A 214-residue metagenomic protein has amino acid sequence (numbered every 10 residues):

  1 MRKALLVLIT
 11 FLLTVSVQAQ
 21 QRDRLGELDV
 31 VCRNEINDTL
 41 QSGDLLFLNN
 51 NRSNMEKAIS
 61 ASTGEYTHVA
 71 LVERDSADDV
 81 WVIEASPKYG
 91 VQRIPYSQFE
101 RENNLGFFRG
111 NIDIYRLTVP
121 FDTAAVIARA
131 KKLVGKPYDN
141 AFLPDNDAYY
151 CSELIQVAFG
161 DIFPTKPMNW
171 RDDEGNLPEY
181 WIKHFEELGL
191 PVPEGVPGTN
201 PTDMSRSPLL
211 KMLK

Functional and structural regions predicted by a protein language model:
A4-L13: Sec-dependent N-terminal signal peptides
V17-K214: Cysteine-nucleophile amide-bond enzymes
